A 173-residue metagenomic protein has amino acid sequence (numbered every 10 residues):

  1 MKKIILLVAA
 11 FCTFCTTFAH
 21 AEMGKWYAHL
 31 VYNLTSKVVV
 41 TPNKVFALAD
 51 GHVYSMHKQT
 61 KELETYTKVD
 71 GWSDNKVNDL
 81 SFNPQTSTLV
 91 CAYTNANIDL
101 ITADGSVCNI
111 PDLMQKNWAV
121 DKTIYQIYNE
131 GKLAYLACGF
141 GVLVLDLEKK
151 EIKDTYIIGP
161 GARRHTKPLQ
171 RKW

Functional and structural regions predicted by a protein language model:
I4-T13: Sec-dependent N-terminal signal peptides
C15-H20: Sec/Tat signal peptide C-region and signal peptidase I cleavage site
A21-T41, T67-Q85, I110-E130, T155-K172: Short coil-to-beta transitions that initiate beta-strands within beta-rich domains
K44-A47, Y54, T88-C91, L133-L136 (+1 more regions): Conserved beta-propeller blade signature
L48-K68: Beta-propeller domains
G51-Y54, T94-D99, G105, G139-L143: Loop/turn residues immediately N-terminal
H57-K61, T102-S106, D146-K150: Short loop/turn segments that connect beta-strands within beta-propeller blades
